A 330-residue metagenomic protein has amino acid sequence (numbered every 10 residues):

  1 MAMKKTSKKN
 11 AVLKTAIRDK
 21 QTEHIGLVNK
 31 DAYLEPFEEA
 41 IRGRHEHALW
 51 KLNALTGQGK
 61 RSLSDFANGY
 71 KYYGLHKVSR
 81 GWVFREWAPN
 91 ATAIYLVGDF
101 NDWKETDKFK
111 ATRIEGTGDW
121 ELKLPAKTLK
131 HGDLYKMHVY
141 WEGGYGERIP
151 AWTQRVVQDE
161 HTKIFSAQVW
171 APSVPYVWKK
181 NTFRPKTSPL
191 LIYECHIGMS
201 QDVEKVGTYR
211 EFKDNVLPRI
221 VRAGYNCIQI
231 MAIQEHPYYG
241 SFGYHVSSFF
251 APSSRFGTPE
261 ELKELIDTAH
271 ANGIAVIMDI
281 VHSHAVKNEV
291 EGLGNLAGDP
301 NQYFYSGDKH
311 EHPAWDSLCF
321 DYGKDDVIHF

Functional and structural regions predicted by a protein language model:
A2-S79, V83, K104-E194, M199-E204 (+1 more regions): The feature marks proteins involved in alpha-glucan
W87-I94: Short proline/glycine-enriched turn/loop motifs at strand-loop junctions of beta-rich domains
L96-G98: Conserved aromatic beta-strand anchor motif in extracellular beta-sandwich/beta-rich domains
F100, E115, S253: Residues at the C-termini of beta-strands that transition into short coil/loop
V157, P175, K179-T187, I192 (+1 more regions): Substrate-binding/active-site clefts of carbohydrate-active enzymes
